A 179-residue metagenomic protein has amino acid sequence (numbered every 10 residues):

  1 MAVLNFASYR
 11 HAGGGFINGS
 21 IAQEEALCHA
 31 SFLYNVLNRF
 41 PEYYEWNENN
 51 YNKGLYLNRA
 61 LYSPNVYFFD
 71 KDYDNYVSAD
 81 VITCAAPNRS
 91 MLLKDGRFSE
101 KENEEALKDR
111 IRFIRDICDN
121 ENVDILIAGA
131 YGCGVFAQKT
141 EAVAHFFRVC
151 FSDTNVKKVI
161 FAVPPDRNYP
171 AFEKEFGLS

Functional and structural regions predicted by a protein language model:
M1-S179: Macrodomain-like recognition of ADP-ribose-binding/processing modules
